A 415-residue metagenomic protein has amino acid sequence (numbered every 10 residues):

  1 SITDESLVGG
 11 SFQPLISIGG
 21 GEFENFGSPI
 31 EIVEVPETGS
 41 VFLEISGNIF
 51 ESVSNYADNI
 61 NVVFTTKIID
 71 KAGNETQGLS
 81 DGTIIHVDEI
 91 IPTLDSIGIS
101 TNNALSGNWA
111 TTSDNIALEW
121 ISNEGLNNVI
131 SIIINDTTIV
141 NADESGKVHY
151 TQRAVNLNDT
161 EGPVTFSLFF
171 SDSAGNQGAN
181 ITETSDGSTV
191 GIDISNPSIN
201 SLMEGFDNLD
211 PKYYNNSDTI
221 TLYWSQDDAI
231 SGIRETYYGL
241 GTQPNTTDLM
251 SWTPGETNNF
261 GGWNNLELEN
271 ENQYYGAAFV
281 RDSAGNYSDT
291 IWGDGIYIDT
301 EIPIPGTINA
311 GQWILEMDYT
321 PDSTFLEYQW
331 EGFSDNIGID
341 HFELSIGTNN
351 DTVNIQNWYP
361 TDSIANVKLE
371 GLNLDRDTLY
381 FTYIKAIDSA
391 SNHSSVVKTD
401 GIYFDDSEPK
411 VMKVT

Functional and structural regions predicted by a protein language model:
I2-E5, W120-E124, Y223-I230, Q329-N336: Acidic, Ser/Thr
G10-I16, I130-I132, E235-Y238, F342-L344: Short beta-strand elements bearing conserved aromatic residues within extracellular beta-rich modules
G21, F26-S40, Y237-E269, H341-R376: Recognizes extended acidic, P/S/T-rich segments that occur within or adjacent to Ig-like beta-sandwich modules
I49-N61, A154-P163, N265-Q273, G371-L379: Surface-exposed, short loops/turns at beta-strand junctions within beta-sandwich domains
F64-T66, L168-F170, A278, Y380 (+1 more regions): Hydrophobic/tyrosine-rich beta-strand signature of extracellular beta-sandwich/beta-rich modules, prominently
I69-E75, S171-A179, R281-Y287, I387-H393: Short, solvent-exposed loop/turn segments at the edges of extracellular beta-sandwich modules
D70, D81-D95, S100, D172 (+9 more regions): Flexible, low-complexity linkers/stalks enriched in Thr/Pro that connect modular domains
N103-D114, L209-S217, L315-S323: Short, solvent-exposed loop/linker segments at the N-terminal edge of repeated beta-sheet extracellular domains
